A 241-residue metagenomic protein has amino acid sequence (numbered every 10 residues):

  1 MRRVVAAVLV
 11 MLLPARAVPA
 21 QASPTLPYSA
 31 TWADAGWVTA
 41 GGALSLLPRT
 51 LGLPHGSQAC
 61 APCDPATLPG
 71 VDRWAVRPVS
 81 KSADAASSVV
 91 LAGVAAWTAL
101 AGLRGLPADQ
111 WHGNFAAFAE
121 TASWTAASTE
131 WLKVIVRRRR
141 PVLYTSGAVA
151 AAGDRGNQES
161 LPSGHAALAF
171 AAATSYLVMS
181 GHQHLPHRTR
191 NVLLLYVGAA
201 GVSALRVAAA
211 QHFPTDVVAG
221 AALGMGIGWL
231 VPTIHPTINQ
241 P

Functional and structural regions predicted by a protein language model:
M1-V5: Bacterial N-terminal signal peptides that target proteins for export
A6-P14: Bacterial N-terminal signal peptides
V8, T145-P241: Membrane-embedded catalytic cores of phosphoryl/pyrophosphoryl-handling enzymes
A17-A22, Q110: Boundary at the C-terminal end of the N-terminal hydrophobic targeting segment
Q21-W97, K133-G156: N-terminal transmembrane-helix/juxtamembrane module of multi-pass inner/ER membrane proteins
V38, R104-S128: Interfacial segments of alpha-helical transmembrane regions
L44-R49, W124-T129, K133, V202 (+1 more regions): Alpha-helical transmembrane segments of multipass membrane proteins
W97-T98, E120-R137, R188-L205: Small-polar-interrupted transmembrane alpha-helices in polytopic inner-membrane proteins
